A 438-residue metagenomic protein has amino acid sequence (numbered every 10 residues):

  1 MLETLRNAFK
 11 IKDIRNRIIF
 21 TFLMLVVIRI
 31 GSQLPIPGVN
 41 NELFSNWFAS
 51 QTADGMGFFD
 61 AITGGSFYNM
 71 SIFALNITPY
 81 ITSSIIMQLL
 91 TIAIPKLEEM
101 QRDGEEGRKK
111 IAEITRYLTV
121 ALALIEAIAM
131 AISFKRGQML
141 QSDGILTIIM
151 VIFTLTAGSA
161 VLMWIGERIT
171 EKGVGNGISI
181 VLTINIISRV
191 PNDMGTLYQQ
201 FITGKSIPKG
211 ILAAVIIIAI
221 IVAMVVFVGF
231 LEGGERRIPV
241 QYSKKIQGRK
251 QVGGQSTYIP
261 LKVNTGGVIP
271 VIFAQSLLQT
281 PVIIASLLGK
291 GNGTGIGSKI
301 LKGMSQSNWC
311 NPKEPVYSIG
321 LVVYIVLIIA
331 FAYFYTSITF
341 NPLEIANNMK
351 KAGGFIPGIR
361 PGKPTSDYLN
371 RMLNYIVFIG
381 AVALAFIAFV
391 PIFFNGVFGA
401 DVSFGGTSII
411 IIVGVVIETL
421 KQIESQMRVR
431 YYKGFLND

Functional and structural regions predicted by a protein language model:
M1-Q101, E105-D438: N-terminal cationic and glycine-rich segments that engage phosphates or anionic surfaces
